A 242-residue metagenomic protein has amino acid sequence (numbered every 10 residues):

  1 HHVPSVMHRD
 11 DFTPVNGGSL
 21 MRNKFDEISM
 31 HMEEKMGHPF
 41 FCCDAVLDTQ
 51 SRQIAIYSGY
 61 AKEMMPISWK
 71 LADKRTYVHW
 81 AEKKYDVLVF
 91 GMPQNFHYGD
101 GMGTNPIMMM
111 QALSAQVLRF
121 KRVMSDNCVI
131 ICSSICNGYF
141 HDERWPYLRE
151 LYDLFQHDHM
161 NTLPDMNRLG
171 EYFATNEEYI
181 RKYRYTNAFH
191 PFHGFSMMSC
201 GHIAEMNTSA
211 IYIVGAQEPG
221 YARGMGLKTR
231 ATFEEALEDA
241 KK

Functional and structural regions predicted by a protein language model:
H1-D86, G91-Q94, Q111-M124: Conserved, well-structured core segments that form the ligand-binding/active-site neighborhood of functional domains
A45-L47, G91-M92, C132-C136, I213-A216 (+1 more regions): Active-site proximal loops enriched in glycine and acidic residues that flank catalytic Cys/His/Asp and coordinate
T49-I54, N95-G99, G138-E143, P219-A222: Flexible loop/turn segments at secondary-structure boundaries
G99-I107, M225: Glycine/threonine-rich flexible loop motifs
T104, M110-Q111, A231-E235: N-terminal glycine-/serine-/threonine-rich phosphate-binding loop
I107-Y212: C-terminal catalytic subdomain
S199-K242: Extended hydrophobic packing segments that form well-structured cores
